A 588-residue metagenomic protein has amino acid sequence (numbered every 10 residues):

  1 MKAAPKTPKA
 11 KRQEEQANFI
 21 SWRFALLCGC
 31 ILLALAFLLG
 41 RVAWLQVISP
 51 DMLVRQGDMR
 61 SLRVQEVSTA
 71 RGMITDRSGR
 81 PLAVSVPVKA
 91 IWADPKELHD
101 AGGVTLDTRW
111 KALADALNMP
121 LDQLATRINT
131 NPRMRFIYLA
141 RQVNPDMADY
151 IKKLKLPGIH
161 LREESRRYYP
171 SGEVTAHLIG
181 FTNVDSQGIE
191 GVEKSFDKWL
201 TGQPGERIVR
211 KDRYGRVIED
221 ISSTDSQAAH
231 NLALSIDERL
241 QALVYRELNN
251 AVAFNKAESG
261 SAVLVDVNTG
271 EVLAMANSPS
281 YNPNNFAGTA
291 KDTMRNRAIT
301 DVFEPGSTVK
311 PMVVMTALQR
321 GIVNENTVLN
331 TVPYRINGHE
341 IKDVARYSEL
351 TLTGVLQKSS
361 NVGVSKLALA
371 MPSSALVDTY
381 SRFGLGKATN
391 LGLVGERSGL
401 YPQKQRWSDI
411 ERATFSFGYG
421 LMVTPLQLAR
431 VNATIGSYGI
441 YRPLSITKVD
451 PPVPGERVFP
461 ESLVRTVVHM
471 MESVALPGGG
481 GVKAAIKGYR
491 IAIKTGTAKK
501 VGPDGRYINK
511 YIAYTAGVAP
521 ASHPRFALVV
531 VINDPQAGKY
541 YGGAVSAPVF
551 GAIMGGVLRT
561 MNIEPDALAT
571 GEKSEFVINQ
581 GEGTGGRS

Functional and structural regions predicted by a protein language model:
M1-F286, S374-G386, G395, V501-Y507 (+2 more regions): Periplasmic/cell-envelope proteins involved in peptidoglycan metabolism and beta-lactam response
K2-T7, A83, K211-S223, A262 (+7 more regions): Beta-lactam-recognizing serine transpeptidase/beta-lactamase-like catalytic domain environment
